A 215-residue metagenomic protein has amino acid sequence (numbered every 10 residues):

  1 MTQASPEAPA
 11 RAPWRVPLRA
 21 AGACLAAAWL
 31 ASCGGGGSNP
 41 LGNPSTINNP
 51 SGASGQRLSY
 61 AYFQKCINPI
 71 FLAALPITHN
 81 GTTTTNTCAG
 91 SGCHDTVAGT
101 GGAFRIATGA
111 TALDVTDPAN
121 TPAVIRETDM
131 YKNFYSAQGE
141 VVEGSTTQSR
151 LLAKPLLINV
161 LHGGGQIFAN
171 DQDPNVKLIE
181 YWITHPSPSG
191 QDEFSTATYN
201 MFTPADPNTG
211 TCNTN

Functional and structural regions predicted by a protein language model:
M1-K65, I183-N215: Post-cleavage N-terminal segment of exported redox proteins
Q3, K65-N68, Q148, A153: Residue-level signal for functionally critical sites in structured catalytic/ligand-binding pockets
E7, C24, I77-T78, H94 (+1 more regions): A generic structural micro-environment signature that highlights single residues at secondary-structure boundaries
L30, G35-L41, R57-P69, A73 (+5 more regions): A broad "ordered helical/assembly scaffold" signature
G52-S54, N86-S91, D95-T96, T100-N215: Electron-transfer interface patches adjacent to heme c in soluble/periplasmic c-type cytochromes and di-/multiheme
A61-H94, L178-I179: Sequence/structural segment immediately N-terminal to covalent heme-attachment motifs in c-type and related
